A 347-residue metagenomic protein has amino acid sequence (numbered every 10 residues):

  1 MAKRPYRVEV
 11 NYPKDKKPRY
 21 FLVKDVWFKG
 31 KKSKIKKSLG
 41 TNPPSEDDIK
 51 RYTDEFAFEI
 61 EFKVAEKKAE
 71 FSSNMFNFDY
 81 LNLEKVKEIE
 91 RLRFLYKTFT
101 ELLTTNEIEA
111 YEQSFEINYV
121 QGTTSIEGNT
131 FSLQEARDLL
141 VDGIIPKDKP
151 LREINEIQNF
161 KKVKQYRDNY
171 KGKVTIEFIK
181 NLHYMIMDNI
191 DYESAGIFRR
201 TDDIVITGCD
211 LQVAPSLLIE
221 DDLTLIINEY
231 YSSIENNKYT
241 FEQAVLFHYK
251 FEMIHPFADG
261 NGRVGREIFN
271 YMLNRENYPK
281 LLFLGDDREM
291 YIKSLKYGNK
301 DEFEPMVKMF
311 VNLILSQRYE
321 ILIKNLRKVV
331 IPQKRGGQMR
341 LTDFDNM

Functional and structural regions predicted by a protein language model:
M1-D259, R263-M347: FIC/Doc superfamily catalytic core
